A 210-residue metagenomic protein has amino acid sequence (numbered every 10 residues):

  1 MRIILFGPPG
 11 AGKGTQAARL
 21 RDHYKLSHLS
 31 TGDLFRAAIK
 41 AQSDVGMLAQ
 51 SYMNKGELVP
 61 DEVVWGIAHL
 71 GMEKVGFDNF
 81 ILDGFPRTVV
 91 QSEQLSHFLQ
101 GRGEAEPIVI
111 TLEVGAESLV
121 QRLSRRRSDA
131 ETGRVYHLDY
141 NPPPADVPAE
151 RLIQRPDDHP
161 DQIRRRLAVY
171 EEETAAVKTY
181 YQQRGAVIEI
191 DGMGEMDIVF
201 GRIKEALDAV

Functional and structural regions predicted by a protein language model:
M1-V210: Glycine-rich phosphate-binding loop of ATP-dependent small-molecule kinases
